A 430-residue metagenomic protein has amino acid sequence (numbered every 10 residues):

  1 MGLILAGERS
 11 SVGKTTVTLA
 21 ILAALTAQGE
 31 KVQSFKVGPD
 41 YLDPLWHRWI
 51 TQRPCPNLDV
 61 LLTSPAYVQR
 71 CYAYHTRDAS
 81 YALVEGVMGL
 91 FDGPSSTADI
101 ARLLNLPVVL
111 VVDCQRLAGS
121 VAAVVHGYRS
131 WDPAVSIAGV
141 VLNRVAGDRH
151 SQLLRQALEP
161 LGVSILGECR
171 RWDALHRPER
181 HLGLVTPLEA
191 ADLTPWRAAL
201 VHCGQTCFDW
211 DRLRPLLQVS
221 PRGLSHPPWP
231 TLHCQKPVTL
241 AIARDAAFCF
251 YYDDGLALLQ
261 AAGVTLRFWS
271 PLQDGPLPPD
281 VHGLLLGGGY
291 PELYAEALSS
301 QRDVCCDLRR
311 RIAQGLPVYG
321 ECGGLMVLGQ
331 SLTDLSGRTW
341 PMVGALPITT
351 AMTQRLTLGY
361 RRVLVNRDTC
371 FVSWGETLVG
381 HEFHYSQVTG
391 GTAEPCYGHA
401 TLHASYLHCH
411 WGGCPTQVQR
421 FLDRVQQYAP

Functional and structural regions predicted by a protein language model:
G2-L104, V112-S136, D148-Q152: ATP-dependent carboxylate-amine ligase catalytic core
I4, L83-E85, V109-V111, V141 (+2 more regions): Structural motif
K36-V37, S164-D173, T265-Q273: Beta-strand->loop->alpha-helix junctions that form or flank phosphate-binding loops in nucleotide-handling enzymes
L106, V163, A313-P317: A short helix->loop->beta-strand "cap" motif at the edges of active sites that frequently abuts
G119-L232: Internal gly/pro-rich beta-alpha loop/helix module that stabilizes soluble enzyme cofactors or their anionic handles
Q235-K236, F248-A261, T265-L266, T353-P430: C-terminal and late-domain segments of enzyme folds
K236-R302, C306-A313: Phosphate-binding active sites in nucleotide-utilizing proteins
P291-T369: Cysteine-nucleophile active-site neighborhood
